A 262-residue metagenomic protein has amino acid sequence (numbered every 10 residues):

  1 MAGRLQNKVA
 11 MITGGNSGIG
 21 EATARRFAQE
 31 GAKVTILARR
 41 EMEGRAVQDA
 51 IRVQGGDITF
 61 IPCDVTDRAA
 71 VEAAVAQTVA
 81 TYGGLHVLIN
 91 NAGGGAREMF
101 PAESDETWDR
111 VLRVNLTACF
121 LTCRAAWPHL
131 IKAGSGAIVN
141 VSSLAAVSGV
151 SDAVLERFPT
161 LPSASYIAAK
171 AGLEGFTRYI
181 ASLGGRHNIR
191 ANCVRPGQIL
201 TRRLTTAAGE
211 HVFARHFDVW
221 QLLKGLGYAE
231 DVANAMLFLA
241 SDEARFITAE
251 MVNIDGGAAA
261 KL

Functional and structural regions predicted by a protein language model:
A2, S148, M236-L237, T248-L262: Short C-terminal tail/terminal secondary-structure segment of NAD(P)H-dependent dehydrogenase/reductase domains
V9, N16-S17, R40: Conserved glycine-rich cofactor-binding loop
I89, G185-R190, I247-A249: Short, small/polar-rich loop/turn modules that mediate ligand/substrate recognition or access, typified
M99-L112, V154, P162, F213-F217: Substrate-binding pocket helix/loop in short-chain dehydrogenase/reductase
C123, A169-G172, T177: Active-site helix of classical SDR
P128, R178, S182-L183, R245: Alpha-helical segment proximal to the catalytic Tyr-Lys
S143: Residue(s) in the substrate-gating loop at a strand-loop-helix junction that position the organic substrate next
